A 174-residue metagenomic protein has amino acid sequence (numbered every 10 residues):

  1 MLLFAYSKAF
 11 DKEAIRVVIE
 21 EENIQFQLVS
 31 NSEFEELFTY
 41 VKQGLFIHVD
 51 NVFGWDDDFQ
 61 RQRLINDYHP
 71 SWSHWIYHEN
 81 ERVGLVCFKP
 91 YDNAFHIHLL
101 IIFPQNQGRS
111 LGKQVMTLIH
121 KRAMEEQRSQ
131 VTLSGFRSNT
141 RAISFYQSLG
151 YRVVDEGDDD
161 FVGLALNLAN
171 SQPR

Functional and structural regions predicted by a protein language model:
N23-T39: A short beta-loop-alpha structural element at the N-terminal edge of CoA-dependent acyl/N-acetyltransferase catalytic
L45-I65: Conserved GNAT-fold acetyl-CoA-binding loop/helix
I65-W75, G84: A short helix-loop-beta-strand connector motif used in the catalytic cores of GNAT acetyltransferases and, in some
E81-K89, H96-I101: Conserved beta-strand in the GNAT
N93-P104, S134, V162: Conserved acetyl-CoA binding element of GNAT-fold acetyltransferases
I102, G108-K121, S144, S148: Conserved acetyl-CoA-binding loop-helix of GNAT-fold acetyltransferases
A123-S134: Conserved GNAT acetyl-CoA-binding A-motif
L133-I143, D159-A165: Conserved beta-strand-loop-alpha-helix junction that forms the acyl-donor binding cleft
